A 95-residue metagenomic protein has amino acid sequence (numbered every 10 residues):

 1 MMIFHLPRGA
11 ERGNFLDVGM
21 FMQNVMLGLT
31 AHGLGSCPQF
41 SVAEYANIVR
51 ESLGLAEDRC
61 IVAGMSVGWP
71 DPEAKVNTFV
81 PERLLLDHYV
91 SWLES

Functional and structural regions predicted by a protein language model:
M1-I3, V62-A63: Ordered hydrophobic segments in well-structured contexts
M2-S52: Small-aliphatic-rich amphipathic alpha-helix that forms the alpha element of a beta-alpha
L34, E57-I61: Short coil/turn connectors at secondary-structure junctions
R50-E57, N77-F79: Short proline/glycine-enriched turn/loop segments at secondary-structure junctions
C60-S95: C-terminal helix-cap and adjacent tail motif
